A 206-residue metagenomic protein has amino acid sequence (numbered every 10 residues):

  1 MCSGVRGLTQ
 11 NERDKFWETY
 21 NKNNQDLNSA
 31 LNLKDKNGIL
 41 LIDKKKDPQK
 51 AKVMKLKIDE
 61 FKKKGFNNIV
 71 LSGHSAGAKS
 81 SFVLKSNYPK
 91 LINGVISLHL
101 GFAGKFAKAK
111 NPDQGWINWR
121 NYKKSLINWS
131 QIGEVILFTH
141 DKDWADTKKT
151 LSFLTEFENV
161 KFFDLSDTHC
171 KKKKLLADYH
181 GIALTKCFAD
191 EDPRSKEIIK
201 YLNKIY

Functional and structural regions predicted by a protein language model:
M1-L27: Short, surface-exposed "cap/lid" segments of acyl-processing enzymes
S3-G7, D35-K36, S75-K79, G101-G104 (+2 more regions): Solvent-exposed loop/turn segments at secondary-structure junctions within structured extracellular/periplasmic domains
Q25-L27, G65-N68, K90-G94, Q131-E134 (+1 more regions): Loop/turn elements at helix/coil->beta-strand transitions in domains of secreted/extracellular proteins
S29, L33-L41, K172-K174: Surface-exposed intrinsically disordered loops and tails
L41-K64: Alpha/beta-hydrolase active-site loop
F66-R120: Primarily recognizes the serine-hydrolase "nucleophile elbow" in alpha/beta-hydrolase and SGNH/GDSL folds
L100-D167: The feature captures the conserved acid-bearing segment of alpha/beta-hydrolase catalytic domains
E158-Y206: C-terminal catalytic histidine-bearing segment of alpha/beta-hydrolase fold enzymes
